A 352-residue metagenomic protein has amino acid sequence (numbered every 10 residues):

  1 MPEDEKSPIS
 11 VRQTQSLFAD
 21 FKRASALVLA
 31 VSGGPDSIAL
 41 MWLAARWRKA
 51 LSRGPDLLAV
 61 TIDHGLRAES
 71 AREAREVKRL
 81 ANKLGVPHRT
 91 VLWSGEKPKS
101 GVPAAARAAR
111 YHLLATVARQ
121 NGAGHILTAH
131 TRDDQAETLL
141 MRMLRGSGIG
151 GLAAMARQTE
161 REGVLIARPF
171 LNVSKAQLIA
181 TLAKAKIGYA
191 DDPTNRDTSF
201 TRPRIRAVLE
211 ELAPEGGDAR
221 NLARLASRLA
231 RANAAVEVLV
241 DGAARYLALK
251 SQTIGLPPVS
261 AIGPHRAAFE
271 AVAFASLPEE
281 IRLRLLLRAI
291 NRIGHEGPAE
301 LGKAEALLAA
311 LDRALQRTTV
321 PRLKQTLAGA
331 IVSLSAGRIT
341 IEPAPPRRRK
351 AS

Functional and structural regions predicted by a protein language model:
P2-E210: Core alpha/beta nucleotide-donor-binding catalytic domains of modification enzymes
S10-D36, G54-L58, H64, W93-G95 (+4 more regions): AMP-forming adenylation/ATP pyrophosphatase catalytic core
T128, P193, D197, N221 (+2 more regions): Short, surface-exposed helix-loop/turn micro-motifs enriched in polar/charged residues
Q135, R204, N221, I281-L285: Residue-level detector of well-ordered alpha-helical segments, enriched for hydrophobic/aromatic packing positions
P193, A213, I293-G294: Short amphipathic alpha-helical interaction patches enriched in hydrophobic/aromatic residues with interspersed Lys/Arg
N195-F200, R220-A230: Internal, active-site/partner-interface "lid" segment
A207-N221: Conserved anion/nucleotide-ligand pocket segment
